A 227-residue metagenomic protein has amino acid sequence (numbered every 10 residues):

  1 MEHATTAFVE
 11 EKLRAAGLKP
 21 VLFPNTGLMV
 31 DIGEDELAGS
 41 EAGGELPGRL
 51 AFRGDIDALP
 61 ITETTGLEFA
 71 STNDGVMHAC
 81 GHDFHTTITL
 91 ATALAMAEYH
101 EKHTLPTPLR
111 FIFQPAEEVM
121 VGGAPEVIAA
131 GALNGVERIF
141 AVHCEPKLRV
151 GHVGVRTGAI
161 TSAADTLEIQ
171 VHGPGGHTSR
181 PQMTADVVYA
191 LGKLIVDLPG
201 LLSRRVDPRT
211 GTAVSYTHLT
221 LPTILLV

Functional and structural regions predicted by a protein language model:
M1-H78, T87, L94-T107: Acidic/His- and Gly-rich active-site-bordering loop/insert found across diverse amide/peptide-bond hydrolases
R14, L18, E98-E101, A132-L133 (+3 more regions): Generic secondary-structure signature for well-ordered alpha-helical cores
F52, H82, V127, H177 (+1 more regions): Divalent metal-coordination and catalytic microenvironments
V76-T87, A141-E145, G173-Q182: Histidine-centered catalytic micro-motifs
F84-T157: Acidic/histidine-rich catalytic neighborhood of metal-dependent amide-processing enzymes
G158-A164: Short glycine/proline-enriched loop/turn "hinge" motifs that connect secondary-structure elements and lie
P181-Y216: Acidic-enriched catalytic cores of C-N bond-cleaving enzymes acting on peptides and small amides
T217-T223: Conserved small/polar residues in nucleotide/adenosyl-binding loops
